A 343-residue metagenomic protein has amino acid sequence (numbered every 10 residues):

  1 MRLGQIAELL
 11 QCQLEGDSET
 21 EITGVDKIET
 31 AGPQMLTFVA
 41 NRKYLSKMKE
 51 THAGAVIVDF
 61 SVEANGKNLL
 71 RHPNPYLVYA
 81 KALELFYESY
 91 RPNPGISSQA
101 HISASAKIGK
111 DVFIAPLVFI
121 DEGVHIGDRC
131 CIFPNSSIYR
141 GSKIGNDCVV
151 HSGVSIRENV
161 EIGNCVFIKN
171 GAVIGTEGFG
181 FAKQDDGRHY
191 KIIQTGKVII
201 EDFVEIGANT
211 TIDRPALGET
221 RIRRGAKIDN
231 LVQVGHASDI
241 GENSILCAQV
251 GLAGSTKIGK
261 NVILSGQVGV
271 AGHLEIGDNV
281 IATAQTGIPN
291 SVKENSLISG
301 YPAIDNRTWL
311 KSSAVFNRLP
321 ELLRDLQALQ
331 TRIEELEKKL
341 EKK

Functional and structural regions predicted by a protein language model:
M1-Q99, D111, V160, C165 (+4 more regions): Terminal amphipathic alpha-helical/low-complexity segments used for targeting or macromolecular assembly
F38, G95-D305: Structural signal for interior beta-strand "rungs" in well-ordered beta-sheet cores of soluble enzyme domains
